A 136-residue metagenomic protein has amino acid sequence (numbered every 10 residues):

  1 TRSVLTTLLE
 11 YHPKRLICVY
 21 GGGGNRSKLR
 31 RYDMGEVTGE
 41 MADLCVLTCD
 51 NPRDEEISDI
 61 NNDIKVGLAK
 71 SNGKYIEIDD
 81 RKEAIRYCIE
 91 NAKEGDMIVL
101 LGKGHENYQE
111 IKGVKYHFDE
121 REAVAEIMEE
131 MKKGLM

Functional and structural regions predicted by a protein language model:
T1-M136: ATP-dependent carboxylate-amine ligase
